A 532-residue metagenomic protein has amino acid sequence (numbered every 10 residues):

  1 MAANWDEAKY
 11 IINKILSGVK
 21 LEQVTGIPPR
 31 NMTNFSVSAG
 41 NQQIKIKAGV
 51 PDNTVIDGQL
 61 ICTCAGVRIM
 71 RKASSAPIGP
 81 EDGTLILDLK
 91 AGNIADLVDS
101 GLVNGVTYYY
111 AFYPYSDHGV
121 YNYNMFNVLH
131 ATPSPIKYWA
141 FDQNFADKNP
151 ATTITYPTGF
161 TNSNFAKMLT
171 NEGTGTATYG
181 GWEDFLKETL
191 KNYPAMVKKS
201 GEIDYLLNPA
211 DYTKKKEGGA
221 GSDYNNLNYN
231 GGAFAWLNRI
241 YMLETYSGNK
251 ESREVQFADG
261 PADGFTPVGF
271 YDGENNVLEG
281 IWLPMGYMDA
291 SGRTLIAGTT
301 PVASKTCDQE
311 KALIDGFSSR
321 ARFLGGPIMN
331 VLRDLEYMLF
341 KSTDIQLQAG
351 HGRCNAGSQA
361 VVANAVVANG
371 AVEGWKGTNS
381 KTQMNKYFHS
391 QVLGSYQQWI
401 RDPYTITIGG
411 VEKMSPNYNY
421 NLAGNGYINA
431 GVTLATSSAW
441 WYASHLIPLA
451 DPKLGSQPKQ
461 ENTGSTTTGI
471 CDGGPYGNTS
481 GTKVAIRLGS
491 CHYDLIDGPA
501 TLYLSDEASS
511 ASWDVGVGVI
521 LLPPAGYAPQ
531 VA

Functional and structural regions predicted by a protein language model:
M1-G26, N41, V531-A532: Short, intrinsically disordered N-terminal pre-domain segments
G18-T63, N104, G119-P135: Pro/Thr/Ser/Gly-rich low-complexity, intrinsically disordered linker/stalk tracts
P51-G83: Solvent-exposed loop/turn segments flanking beta-strands in beta-repeat/beta-sandwich domains
G92-V98: Short S/T/G- and acidic-enriched coil/turn segments that sit immediately N-terminal to beta-strands in beta-sandwich
D99-N122: Beta-strand-rich modules
S134-G264: N-terminal module-boundary/linker segments of secreted carbohydrate-active enzymes
I136-F145, N330, H351-N369, G374-K376 (+3 more regions): C-terminal, surface-exposed recognition/capping segments
Y224-G231, D259-V392: Short aromatic-cysteine micro-motif
